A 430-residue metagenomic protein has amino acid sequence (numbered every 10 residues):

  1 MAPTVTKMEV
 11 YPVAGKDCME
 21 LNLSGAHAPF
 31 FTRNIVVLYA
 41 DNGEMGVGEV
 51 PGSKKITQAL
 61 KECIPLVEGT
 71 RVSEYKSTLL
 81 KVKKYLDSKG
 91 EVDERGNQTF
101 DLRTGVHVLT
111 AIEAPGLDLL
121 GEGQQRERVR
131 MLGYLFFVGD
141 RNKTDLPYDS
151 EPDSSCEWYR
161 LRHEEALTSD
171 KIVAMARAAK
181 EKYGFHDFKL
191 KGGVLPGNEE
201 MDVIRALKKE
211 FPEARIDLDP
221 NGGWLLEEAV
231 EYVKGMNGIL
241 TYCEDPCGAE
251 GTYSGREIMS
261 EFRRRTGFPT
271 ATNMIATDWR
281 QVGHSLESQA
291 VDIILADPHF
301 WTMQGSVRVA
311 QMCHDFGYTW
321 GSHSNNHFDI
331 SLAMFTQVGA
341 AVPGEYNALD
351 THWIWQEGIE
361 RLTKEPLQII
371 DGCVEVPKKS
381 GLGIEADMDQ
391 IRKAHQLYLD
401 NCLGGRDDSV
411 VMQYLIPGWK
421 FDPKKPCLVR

Functional and structural regions predicted by a protein language model:
M1-N42, G46-P51, Q58, I354-L362 (+1 more regions): Structured beta-strand/loop patches that form or line metal/cofactor-binding pockets in enzymes
P3, G123-V129, V374: N-terminal amphipathic alpha-helix/helix-capping segment at the start of soluble metabolic enzymes
P3, V13-G15, V309-M312, H327-R430: Flexible C-terminal active-site loop/helix
V5, G43, I112, F188 (+6 more regions): Conserved, mostly hydrophobic/aromatic
Y39-E122, W419, P423-R430: Metal- or metallocofactor-binding catalytic centers and their adjacent structured scaffolds across diverse enzyme
V129-V173, G192-G193, P220-L226, A271 (+1 more regions): Active-site mouth loops of central-metabolism enzymes
D170-D187, E231-Y242: Alpha/beta enzyme core
L190-S331: Catalytic core of soluble alpha/beta enzymes
